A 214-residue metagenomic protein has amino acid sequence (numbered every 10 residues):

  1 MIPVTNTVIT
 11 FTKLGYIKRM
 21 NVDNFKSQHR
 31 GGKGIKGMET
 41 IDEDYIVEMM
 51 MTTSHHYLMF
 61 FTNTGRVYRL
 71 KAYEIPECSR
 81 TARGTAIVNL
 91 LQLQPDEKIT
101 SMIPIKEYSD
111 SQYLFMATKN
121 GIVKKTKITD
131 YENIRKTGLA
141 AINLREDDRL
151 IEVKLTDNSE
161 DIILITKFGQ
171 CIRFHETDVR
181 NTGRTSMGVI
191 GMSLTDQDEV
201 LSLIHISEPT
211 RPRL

Functional and structural regions predicted by a protein language model:
M1-S109: Hydrophobic core positions in small helical hairpin nucleic-acid-binding modules
T10-D23, F60-N63, Y68-Y73, Y113-Y131 (+5 more regions): A structural feature that tracks compact, well-ordered secondary-structure segments with a strong bias toward
I46-V47, I99-I105, Q112-L114, D148-V153 (+2 more regions): Short, recurring structural edge motifs at helix starts
T81, I87, D110, G138 (+2 more regions): N-terminal cationic and glycine-rich segments that engage phosphates or anionic surfaces
K136-L139, R145-L150, R184-M187: A cross-kingdom feature marking solvent-exposed beta-strand/loop segments within repeated, beta-rich binding/scaffold
T185-L203: C-terminal, non-catalytic macromolecule-binding modules
I204-L214: Single conserved hydrophobic/aromatic residue that forms the stacking wall/gate of nucleotide- or nucleobase-binding
